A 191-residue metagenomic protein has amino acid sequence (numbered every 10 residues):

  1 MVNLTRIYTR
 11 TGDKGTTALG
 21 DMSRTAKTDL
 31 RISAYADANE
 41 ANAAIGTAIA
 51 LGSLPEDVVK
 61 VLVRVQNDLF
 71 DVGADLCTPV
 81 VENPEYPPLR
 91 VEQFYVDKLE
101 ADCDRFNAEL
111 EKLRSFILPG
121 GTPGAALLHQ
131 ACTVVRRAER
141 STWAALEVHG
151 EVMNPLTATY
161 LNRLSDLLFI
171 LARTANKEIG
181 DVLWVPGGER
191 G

Functional and structural regions predicted by a protein language model:
M1-G191: Phosphate/pyrophosphate-binding loop motifs in nucleotide- or prenyl diphosphate-using proteins
